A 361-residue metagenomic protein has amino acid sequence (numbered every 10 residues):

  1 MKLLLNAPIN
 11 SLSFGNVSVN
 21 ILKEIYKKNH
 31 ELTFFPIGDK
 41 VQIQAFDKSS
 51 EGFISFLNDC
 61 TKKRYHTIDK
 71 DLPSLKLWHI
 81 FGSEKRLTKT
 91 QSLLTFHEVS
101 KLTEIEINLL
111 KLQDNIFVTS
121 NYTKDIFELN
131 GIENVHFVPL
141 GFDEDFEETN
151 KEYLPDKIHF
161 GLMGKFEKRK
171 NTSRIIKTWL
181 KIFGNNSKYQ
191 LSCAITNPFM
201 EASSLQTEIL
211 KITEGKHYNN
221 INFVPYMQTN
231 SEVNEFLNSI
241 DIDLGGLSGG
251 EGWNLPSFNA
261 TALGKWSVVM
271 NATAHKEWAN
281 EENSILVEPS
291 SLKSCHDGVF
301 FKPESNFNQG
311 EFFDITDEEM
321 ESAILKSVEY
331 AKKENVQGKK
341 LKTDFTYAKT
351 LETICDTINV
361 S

Functional and structural regions predicted by a protein language model:
M1-D71: N-terminal pre-catalytic "stem/leader" segment of glycosyltransferase-like enzymes
I43-E128, E232: Extended catalytic core of nucleotide-activated donor transferases of GT-like folds
E104-I105, G141-I158: Acidic anion/phosphate-binding donor-loop and adjacent secondary structure in glycosyltransferase catalytic cores
Y153-K170, I176-W179, L191-C193: Conserved donor-binding/catalytic core segment of Leloir-type glycosyltransferases
A202-S231, E235: Nucleotide-activated donor-binding/catalytic signature segment of Leloir-type glycosyltransferases, i.e., the conserved
E235-G252, K265: Acidic donor-binding loop of glycosyltransferase active sites
W266-V269, I285-V287: Short hydrophobic beta-strand element within catalytic cores of glycosyltransferases and related nucleotide-activated
E311-S322, V328-I358: A charged, aromatic-enriched C-terminal amphipathic alpha-helix characteristic of glycosyltransferases across folds
